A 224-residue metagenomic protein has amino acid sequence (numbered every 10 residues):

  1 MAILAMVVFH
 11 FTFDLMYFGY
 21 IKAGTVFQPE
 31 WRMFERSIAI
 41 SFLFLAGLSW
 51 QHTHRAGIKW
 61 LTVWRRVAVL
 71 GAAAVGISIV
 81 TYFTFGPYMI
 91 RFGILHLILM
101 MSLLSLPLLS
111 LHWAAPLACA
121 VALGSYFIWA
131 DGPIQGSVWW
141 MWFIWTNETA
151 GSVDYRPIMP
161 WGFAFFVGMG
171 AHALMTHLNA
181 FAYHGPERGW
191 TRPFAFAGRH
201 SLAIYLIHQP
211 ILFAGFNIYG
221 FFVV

Functional and structural regions predicted by a protein language model:
M1-V224: Alpha-helical transmembrane segments and their immediate juxtamembrane cytosolic regions
